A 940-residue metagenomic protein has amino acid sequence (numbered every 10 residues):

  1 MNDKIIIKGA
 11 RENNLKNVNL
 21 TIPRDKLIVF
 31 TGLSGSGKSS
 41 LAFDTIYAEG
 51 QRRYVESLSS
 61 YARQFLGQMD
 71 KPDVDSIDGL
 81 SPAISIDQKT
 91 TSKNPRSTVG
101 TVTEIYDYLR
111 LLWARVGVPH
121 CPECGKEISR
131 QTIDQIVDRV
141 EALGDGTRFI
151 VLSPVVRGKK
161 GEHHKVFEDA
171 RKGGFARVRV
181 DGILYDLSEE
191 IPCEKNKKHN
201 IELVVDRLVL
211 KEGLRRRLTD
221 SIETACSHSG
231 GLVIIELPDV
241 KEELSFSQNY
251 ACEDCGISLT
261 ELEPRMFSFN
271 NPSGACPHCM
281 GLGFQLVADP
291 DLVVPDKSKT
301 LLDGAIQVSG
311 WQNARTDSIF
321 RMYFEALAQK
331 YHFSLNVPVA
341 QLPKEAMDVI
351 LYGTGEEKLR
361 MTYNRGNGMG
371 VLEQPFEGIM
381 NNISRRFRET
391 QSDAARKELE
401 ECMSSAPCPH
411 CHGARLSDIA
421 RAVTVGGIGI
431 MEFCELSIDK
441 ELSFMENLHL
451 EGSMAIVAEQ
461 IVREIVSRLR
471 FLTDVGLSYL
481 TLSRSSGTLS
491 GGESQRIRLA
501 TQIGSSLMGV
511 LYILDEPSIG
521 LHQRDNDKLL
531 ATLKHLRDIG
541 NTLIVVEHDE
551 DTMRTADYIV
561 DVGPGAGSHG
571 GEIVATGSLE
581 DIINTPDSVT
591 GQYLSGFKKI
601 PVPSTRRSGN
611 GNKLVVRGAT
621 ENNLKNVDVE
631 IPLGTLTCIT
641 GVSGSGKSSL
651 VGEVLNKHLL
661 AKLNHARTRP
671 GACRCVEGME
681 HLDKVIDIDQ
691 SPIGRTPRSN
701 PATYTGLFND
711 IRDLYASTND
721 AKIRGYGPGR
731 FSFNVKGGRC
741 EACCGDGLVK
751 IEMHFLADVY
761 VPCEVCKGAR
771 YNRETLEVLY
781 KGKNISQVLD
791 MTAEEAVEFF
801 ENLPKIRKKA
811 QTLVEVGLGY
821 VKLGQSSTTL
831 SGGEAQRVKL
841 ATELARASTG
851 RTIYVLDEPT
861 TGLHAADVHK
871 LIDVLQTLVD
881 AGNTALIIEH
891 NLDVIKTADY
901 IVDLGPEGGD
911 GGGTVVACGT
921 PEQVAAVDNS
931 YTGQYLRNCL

Functional and structural regions predicted by a protein language model:
M1-L940: Conserved phosphate-binding elements of NTP-dependent enzyme cores
